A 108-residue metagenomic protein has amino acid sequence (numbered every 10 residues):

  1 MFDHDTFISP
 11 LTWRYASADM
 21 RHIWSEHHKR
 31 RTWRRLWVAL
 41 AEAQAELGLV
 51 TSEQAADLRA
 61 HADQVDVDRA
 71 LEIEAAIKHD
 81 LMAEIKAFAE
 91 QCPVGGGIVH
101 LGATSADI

Functional and structural regions predicted by a protein language model:
M1-I108: A helix-coil-helix interface module used to build multimeric assemblies and to scaffold catalytic/cofactor sites
